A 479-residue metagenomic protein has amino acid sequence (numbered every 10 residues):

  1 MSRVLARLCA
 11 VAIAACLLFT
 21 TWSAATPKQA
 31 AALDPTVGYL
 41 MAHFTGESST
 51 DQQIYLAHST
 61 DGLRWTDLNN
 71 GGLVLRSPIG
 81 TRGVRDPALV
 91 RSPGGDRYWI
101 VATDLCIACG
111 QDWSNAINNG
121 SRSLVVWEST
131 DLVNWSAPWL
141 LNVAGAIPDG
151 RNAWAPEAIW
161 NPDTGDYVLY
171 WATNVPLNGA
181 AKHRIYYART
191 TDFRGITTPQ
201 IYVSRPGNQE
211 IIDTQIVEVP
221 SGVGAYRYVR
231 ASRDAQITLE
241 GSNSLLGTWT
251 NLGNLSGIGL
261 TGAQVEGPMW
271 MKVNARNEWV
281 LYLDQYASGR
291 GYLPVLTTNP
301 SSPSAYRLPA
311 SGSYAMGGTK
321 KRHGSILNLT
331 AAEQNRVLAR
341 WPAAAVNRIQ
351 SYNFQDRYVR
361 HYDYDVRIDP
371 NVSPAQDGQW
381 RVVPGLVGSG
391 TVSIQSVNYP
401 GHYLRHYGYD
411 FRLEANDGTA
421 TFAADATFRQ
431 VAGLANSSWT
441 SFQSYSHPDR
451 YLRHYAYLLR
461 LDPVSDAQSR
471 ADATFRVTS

Functional and structural regions predicted by a protein language model:
M1-A12, A25, Q29: N-terminal export and membrane-targeting signals
L17-L33: C-terminal region of N-terminal signal peptides and the immediate post-cleavage residues of exported proteins
A31-V346, T427, S437: Carbohydrate-active catalytic/glycan-binding domains of CAZyme proteins, especially the secreted or lumenal ectodomains
H43-T50, D61, N353-R357, Y364 (+4 more regions): Short polar catalytic/cofactor-binding loops
S59-G62, S129-L132, T190, T297-P300 (+6 more regions): Short coil/turn motifs at helix boundaries and re-entrant loops, enriched in small/polar and proline residues
A225, A231, Q334-D365, V382-D410 (+2 more regions): Extracellular glycan-recognition/adhesion modules and their associated mucin-like linkers
L246, N299-S302, Y364-D365, Y409-D410 (+3 more regions): Acidic glycine-/aspartate-rich tracts in secreted/extracellular proteins
G317-G318, L461-A467: Short, exposed beta-strand-loop hairpins at the edges of beta-sheets in extracellular/periplasmic proteins
